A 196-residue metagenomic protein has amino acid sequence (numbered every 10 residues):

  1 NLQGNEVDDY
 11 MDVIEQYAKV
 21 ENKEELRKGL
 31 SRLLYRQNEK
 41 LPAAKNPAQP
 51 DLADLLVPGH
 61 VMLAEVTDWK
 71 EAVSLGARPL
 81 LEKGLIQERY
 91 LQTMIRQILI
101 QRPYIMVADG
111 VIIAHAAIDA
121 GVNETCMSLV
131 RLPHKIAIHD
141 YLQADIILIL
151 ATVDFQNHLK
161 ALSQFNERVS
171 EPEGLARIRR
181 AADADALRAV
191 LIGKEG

Functional and structural regions predicted by a protein language model:
N1-G196: Cytosolic covalent-transfer regions centered on His/Cys nucleophiles that carry phosphoryl or persulfide groups
